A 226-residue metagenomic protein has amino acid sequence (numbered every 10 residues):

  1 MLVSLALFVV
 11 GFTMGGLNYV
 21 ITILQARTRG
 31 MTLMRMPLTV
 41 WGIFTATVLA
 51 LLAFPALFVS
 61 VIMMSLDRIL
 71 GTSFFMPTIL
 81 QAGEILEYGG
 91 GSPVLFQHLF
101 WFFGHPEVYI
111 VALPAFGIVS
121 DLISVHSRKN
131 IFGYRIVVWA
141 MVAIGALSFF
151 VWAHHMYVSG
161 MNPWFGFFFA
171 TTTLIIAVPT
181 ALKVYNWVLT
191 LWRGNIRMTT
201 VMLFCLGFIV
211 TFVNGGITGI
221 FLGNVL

Functional and structural regions predicted by a protein language model:
M1-L226: Membrane-embedded and interfacial regions of multi-pass energy-transducing membrane proteins
